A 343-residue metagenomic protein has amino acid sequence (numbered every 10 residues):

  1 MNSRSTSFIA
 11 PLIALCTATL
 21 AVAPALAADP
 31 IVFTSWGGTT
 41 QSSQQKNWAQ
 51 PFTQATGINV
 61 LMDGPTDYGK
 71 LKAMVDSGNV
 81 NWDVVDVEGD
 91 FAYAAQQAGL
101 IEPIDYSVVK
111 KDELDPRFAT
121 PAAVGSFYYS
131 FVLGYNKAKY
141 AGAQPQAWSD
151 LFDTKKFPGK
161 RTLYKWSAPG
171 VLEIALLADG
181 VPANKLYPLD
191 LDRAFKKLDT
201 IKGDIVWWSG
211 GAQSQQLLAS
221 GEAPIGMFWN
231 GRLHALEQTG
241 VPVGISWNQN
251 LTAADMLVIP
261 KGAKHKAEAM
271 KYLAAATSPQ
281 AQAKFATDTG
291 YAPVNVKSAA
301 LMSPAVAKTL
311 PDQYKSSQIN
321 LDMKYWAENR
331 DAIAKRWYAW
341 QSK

Functional and structural regions predicted by a protein language model:
A21-A27: Sec/Tat signal peptide C-region and signal peptidase I cleavage site
A28-A95: Early extracytoplasmic/lumenal segment of secretory-pathway proteins
W36-Q44, V80-W82, D86-A219: Extracytoplasmic ligand-binding site segments that recognize negatively charged/polar headgroups
A92-Q96, A219, P224-P242: A ligand-binding cleft/hinge motif common to bilobed small-molecule-binding domains
Y129, L191-T200, E237-A263, A299: Periplasmic-binding protein-like
V132-K139, L176-G180, A254-E268, A275 (+1 more regions): A bilobed periplasmic-binding-protein/Venus flytrap-type ligand-binding module shared by bacterial periplasmic
P260-N320: Mature extracytoplasmic/periplasmic domains
S316-K343: Conserved C-terminal helix/tail region of periplasmic/extracytoplasmic solute-binding proteins
